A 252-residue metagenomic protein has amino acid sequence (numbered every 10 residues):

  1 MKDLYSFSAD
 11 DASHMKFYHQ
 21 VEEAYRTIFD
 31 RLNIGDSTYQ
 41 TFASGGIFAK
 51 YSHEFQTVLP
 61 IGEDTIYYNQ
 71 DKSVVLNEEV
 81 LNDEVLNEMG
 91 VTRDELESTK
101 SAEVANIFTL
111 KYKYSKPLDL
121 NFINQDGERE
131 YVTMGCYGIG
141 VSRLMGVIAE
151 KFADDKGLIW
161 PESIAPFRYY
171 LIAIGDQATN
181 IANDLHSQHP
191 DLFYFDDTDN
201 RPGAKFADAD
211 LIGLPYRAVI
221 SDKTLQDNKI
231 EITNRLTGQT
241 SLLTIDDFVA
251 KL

Functional and structural regions predicted by a protein language model:
M1-L252: NTP/phosphate- and nucleic-acid-binding module
